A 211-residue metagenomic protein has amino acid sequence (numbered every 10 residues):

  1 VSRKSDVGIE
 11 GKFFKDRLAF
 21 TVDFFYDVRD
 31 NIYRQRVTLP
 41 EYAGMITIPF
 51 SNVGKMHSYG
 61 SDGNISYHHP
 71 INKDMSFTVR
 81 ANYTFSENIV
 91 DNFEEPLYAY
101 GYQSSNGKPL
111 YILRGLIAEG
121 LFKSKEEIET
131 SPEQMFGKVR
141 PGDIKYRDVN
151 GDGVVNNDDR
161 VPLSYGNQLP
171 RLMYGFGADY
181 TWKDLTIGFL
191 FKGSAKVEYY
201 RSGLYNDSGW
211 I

Functional and structural regions predicted by a protein language model:
V1-L113: Extracellular/periplasmic, surface-exposed regions of secreted and cell-surface proteins
R3, H57, S61, G166-G177: Short, glycine/acidic-rich beta->alpha junctions
G11, D23-Y26, D159, F189-A195: Active-site proximal loops enriched in glycine and acidic residues that flank catalytic Cys/His/Asp and coordinate
L18-F20, F77-V79, F176, W182 (+1 more regions): Transmembrane beta-strands of outer-membrane beta-barrel proteins
I32-T38, D91, N157, R201-G209: Conserved active-site-proximal loop/helix segments of enzymes involved in bacterial cell-wall and related
G54, H68-Q168, S208-G209: Conserved small-residue
A99-Y102, I187, G193-V197: Strand-loop-strand
P141, S194-I211: Extracytoplasmic gating/loop element in the C-terminal half of outer-membrane beta-barrel translocons and assembly
